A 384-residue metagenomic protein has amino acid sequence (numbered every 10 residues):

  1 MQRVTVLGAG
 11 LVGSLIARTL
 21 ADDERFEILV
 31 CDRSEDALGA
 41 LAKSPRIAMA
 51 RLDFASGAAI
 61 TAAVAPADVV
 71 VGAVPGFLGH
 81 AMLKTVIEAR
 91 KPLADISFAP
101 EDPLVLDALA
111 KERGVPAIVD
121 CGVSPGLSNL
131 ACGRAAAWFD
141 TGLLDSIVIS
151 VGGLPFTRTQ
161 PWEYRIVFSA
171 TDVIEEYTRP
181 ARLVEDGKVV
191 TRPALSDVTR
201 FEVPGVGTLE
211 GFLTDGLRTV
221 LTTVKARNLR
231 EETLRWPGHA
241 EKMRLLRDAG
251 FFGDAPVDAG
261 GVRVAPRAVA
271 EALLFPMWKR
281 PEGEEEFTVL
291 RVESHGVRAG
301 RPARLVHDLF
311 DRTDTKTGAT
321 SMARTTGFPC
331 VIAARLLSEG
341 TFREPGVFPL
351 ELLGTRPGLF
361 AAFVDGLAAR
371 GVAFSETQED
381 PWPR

Functional and structural regions predicted by a protein language model:
V4-G8: Conserved N-terminal Rossmann-fold NAD(P)-binding element of oxidoreductases
V12: Hydrophobic/small residue at the entry helix of a nucleotide-binding pocket
E27-L29: Short beta-strand element of Class I
S34-A37, P100: Helix N-cap at the beta1-alpha1 junction of Rossmann-like dinucleotide-binding domains, i.e., the first residues
D53-P66: Conserved Rossmann-fold cofactor-binding substructure of NAD(P)-dependent oxidoreductases
V69-V86, A99-P103: Beta-loop-alpha module in the N-terminal Rossmann-like domain of NAD(P)-dependent dehydrogenases, especially those
I96-V119: Rossmann-fold NAD(P)-binding glycine/threonine-rich loop
A137-R384: C-terminal catalytic/substrate-binding lobe primarily of soluble NAD(P)-dependent oxidoreductases
